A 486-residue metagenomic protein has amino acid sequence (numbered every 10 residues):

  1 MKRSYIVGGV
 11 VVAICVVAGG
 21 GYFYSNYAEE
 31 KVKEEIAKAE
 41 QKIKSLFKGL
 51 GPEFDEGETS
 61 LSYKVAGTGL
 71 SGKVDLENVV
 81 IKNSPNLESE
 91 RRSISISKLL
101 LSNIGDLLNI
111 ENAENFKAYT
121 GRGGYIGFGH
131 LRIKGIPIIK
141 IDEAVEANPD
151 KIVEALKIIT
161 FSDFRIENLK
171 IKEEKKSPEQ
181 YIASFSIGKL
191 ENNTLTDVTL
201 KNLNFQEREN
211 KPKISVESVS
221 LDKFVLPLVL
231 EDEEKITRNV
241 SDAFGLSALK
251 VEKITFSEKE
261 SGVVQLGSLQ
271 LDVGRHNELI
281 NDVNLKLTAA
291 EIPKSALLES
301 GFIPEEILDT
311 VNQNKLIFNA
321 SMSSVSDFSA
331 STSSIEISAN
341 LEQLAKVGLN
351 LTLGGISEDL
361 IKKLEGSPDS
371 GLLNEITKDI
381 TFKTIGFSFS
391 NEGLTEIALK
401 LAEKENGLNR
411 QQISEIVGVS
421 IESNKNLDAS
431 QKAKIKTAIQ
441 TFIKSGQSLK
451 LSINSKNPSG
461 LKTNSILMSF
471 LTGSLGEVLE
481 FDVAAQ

Functional and structural regions predicted by a protein language model:
M1-C15: N-terminal Sec-pathway targeting helices
V7-G8, A18-Q486: Glycine-rich, small/hydroxylated-residue low-complexity segments
